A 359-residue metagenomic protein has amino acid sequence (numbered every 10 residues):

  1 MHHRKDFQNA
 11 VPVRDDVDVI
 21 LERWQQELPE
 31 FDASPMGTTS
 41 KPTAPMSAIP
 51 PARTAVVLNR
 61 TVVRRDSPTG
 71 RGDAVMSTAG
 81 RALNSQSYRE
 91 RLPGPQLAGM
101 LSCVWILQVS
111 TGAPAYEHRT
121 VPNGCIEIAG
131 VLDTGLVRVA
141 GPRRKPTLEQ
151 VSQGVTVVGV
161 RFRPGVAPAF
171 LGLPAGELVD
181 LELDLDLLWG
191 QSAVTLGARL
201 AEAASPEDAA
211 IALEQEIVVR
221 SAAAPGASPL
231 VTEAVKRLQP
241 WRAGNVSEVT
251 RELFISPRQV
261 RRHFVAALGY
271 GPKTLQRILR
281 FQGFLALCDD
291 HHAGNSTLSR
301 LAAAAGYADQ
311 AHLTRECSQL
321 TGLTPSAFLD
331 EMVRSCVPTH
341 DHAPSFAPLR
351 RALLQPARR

Functional and structural regions predicted by a protein language model:
H2-T39, T54: Non-catalytic regulatory/interaction regions at protein termini and inter-domain linkers
I20, S40-T61: Short, composition-biased linear "edge" segments at structural boundaries
L21, N59-P257, A267-P272, A286-A308 (+1 more regions): Alpha-helical bundle regulatory/interaction domains
F264, Q276, C317, L329: DNA major-groove recognition helix of helix-turn-helix
